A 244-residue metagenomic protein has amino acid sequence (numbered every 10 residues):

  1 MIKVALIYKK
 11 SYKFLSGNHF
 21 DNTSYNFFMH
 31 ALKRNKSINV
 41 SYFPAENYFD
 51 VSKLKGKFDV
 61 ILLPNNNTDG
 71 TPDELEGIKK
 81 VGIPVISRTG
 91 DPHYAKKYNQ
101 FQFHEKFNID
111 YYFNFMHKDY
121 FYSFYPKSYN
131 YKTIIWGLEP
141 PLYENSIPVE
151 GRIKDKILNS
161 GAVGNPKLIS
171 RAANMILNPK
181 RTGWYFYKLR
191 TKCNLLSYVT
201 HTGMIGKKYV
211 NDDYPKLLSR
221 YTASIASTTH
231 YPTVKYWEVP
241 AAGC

Functional and structural regions predicted by a protein language model:
I2-G56, L63-A242: Nucleotide-sugar donor-binding catalytic core of glycosyltransferases
